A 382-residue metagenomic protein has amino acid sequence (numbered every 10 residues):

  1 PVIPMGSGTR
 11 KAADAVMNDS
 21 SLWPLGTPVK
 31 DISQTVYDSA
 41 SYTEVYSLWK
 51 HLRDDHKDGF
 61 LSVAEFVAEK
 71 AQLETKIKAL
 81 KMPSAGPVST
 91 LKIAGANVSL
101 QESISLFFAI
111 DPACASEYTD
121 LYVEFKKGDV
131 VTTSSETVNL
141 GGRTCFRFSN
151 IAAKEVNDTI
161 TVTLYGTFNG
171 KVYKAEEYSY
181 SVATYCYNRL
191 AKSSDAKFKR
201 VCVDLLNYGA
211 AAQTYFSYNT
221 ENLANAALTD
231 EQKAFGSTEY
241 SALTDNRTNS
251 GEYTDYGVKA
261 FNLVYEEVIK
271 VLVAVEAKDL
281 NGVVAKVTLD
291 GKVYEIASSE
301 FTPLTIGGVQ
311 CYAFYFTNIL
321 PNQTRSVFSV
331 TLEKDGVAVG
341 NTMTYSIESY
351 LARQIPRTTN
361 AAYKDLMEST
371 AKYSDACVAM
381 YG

Functional and structural regions predicted by a protein language model:
V2-G382: Short, surface-exposed linear motifs at loops/turns and structural transition points
